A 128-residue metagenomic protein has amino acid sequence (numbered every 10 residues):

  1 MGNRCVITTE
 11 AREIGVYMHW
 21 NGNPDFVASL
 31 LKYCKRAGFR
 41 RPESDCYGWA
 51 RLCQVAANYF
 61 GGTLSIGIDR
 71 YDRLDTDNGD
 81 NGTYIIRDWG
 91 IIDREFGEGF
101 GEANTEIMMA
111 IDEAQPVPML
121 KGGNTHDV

Functional and structural regions predicted by a protein language model:
N3-T9, Y84: Short beta-strand scaffold segments in enzyme catalytic cores
V6, G15-V16: General beta-strand recognition
A11-E13: Active-site beta-strand-loop-beta-strand hairpin of nuclease catalytic cores that positions key catalytic residues
V16-D25: Short, solvent-exposed aromatic-acidic interface loops
A28: Conserved Nudix-box catalytic region and its N-terminal flanking loop in Nudix hydrolases and closely related
K32-V128: Low-complexity intrinsically disordered segments
